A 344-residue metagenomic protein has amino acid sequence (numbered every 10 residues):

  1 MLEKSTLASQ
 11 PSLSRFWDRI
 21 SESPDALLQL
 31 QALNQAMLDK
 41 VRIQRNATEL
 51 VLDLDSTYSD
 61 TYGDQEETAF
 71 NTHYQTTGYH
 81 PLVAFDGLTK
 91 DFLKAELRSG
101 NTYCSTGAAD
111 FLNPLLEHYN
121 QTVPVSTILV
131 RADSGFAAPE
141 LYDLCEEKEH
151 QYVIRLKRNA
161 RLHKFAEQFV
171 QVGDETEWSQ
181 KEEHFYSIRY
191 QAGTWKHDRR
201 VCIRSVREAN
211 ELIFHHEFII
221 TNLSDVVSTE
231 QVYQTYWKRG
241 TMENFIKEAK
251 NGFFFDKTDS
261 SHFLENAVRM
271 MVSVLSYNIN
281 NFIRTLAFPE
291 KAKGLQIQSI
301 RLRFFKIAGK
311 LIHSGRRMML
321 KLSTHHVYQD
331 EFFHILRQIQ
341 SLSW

Functional and structural regions predicted by a protein language model:
M1, S5, S9, L13-F16 (+8 more regions): Short, conserved catalytic/metal-binding motifs centered on acidic residues
S12-V83: Active-site-proximal, Lys/Arg-enriched surface segment that forms a nucleic-acid-binding/basic interface patch
Y58, T229-V272, S276-I283: Short amphipathic alpha-helical "interface-anchor" segments enriched in bulky aromatics
Y62-E67, L93-L97, G107, P139-C145 (+1 more regions): Short acidic, glycine/serine/threonine-rich loops at helix termini
T72-V123: Electropositive, glycine- and tryptophan-enriched low-complexity nucleic-acid-binding patches
T102-R161: Domain-level cores of phosphate- or acyl-group-handling catalytic modules
Q151-F254, R337-W344: An anionic, glycine-rich sequence signature occurring as long contiguous blocks
I279-W344: A short, flexible helix-boundary coil/loop motif
